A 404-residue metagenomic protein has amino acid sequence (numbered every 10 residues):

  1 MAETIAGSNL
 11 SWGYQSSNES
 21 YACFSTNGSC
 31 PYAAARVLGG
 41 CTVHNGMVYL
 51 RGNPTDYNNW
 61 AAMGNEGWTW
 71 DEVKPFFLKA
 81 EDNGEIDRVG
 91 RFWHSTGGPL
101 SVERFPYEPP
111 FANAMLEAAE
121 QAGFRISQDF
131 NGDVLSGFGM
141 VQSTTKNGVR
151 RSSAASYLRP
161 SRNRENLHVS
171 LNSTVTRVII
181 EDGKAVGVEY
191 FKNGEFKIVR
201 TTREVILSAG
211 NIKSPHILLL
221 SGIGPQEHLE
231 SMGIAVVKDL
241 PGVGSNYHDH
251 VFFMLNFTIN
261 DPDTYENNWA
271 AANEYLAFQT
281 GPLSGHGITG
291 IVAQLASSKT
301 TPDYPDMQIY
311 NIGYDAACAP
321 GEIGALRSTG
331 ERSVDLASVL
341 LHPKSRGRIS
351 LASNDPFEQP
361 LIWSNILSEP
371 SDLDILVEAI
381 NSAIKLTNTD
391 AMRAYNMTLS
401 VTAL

Functional and structural regions predicted by a protein language model:
M1-L404: N-terminal redox-cofactor-binding region of secreted/periplasmic oxidoreductases
